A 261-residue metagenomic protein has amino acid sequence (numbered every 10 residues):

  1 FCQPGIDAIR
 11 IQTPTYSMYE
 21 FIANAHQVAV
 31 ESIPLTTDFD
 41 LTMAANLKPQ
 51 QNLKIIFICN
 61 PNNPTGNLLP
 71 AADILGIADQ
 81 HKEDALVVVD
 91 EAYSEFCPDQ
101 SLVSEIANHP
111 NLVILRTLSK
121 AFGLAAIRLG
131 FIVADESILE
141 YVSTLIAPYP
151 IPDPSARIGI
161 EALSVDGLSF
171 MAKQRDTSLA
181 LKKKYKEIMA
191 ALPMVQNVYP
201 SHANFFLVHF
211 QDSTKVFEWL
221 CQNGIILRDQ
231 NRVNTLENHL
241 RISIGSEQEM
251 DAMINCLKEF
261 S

Functional and structural regions predicted by a protein language model:
F1-I9, N24-H26: Phosphate-binding glycine-rich loop
R10, I55-C59, V88, F131-V133: Structural motif
T13, S32-T37, Q230-N231: Short beta->alpha connector loops at strand-helix junctions that form conserved, small/polar/Pro-enriched
N24, L41-N52, P64-A121: Active-site pre-lysine segment of PLP-dependent enzymes
A72, Q222-N223, R232-S261: PLP-dependent enzyme catalytic core of the Aspartate aminotransferase-like
N111-A191, N197-V198: PLP-dependent aminotransferase class I/II
V133, L207-H209, S243-G245: Short hydrophobic/aromatic beta-strand micro-patches that form the beta-sheet surface supporting nucleotide- or nucleic
S178-L179, M189-N223: Conserved PLP-binding catalytic core of the aspartate aminotransferase-like
